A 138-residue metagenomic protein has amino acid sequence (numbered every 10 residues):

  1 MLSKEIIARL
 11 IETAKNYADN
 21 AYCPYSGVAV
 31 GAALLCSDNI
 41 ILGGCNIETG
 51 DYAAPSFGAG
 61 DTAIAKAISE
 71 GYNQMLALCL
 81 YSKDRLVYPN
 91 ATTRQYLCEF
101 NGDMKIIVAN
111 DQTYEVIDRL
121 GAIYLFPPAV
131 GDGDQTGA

Functional and structural regions predicted by a protein language model:
M1-N20, E70-A138: C-terminal binding/interaction regions
S26-C36: Short beta-strand scaffold segments in enzyme catalytic cores
L35, A54, Q95: Short, electropositive, low-hydrophobicity segments enriched in small/polar residues
I40-I41: Hydrophobic "anchor" residues
C45-D61: Compact, glycine-rich, soluble single-domain proteins
G58, T62-E70: Feature captures the catalytic cores and cofactor-binding loops of soluble hydro-lyases/lyases that act on carboxylate
